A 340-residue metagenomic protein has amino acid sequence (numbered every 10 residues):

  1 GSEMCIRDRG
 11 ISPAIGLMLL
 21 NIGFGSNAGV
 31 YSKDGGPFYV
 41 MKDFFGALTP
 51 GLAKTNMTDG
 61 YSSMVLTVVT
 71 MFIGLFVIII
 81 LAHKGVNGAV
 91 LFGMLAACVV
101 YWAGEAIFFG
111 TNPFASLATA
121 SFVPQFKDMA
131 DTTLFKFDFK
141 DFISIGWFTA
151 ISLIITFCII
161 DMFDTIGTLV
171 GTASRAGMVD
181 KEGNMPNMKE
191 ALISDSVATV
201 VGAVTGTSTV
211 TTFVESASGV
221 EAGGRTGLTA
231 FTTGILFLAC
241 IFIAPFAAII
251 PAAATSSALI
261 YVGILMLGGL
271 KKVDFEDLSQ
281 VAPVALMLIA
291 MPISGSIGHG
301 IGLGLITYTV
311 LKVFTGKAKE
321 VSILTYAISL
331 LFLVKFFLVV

Functional and structural regions predicted by a protein language model:
G1-I6: Short, small-residue-biased leader/transition segments that mark boundaries at the very start of proteins
D8-N21, L95-A106, G234-L238, A258-L267 (+2 more regions): Small-residue-rich segments of transmembrane alpha-helices in multi-pass membrane proteins, especially helix faces
P13-I15, V68-L75, A89-V100, A254-I260 (+3 more regions): Hydrophobic mid-bilayer segments of alpha-helices in multi-pass membrane transport proteins, especially secondary
L17-I80, F108-K140: Inter-helical loop and helix-membrane interface segments of multi-pass membrane transporters/permeases
N21-G35, A106-T111, I166, V204-F213 (+4 more regions): Transmembrane helix-loop junctions in multi-pass membrane proteins
T58-T70, G202-A203, A247-A258, G295-G300: Structural signature of hydrophobic alpha-helical transmembrane segments
D59-S63, F76-A130, C158-M162, A290-G302 (+2 more regions): Flexible hinge motifs at transmembrane-helix junctions and intramembrane kinks/re-entrant loops in multi-pass membrane
W147-G227: Membrane-embedded helical hairpins/re-entrant loop segments and their flanking transmembrane helices within multi-pass
